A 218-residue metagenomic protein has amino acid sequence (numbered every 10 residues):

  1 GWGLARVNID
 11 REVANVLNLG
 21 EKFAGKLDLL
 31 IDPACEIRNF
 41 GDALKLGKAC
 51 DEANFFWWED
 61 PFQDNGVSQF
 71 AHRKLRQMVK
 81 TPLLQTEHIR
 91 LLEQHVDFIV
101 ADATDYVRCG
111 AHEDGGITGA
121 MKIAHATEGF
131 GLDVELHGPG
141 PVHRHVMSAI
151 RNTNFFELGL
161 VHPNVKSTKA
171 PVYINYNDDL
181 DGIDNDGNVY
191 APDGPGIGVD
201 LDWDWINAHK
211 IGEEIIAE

Functional and structural regions predicted by a protein language model:
G1-K74: Metal-dependent enolase-superfamily TIM-barrel catalytic cores that perform enediolate-based chemistry
L17, P141-R144, P195: A generic structural signal for well-ordered alpha-helical surface patches
G20-F23, M147-R151, K210: Structural signal for hydrophobic packing residues in well-ordered secondary-structure cores of soluble enzyme domains
N39, G66-V67, I117, W205 (+1 more regions): Active-site-proximal flexible loops/turns
K48, N54, Q63-L84, I89-N188: Shared catalytic-loop signature of beta/alpha-barrel
P171-E218: C-terminal extensions of enzymes
